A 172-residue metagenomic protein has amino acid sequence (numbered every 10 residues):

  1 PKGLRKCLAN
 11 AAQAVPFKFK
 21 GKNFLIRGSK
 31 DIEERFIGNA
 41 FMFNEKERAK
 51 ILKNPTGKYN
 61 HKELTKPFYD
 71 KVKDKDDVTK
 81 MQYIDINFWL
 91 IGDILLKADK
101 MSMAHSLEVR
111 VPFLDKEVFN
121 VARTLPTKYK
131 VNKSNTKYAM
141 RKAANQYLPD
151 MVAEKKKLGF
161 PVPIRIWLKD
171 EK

Functional and structural regions predicted by a protein language model:
P1-S106, I164: Glycine-rich active-site loop/lid subdomains used to bind and stabilize high-energy intermediates
D77, S106-V109, T127-N132: Active-site rim elements
D115: Short, conserved phosphate/pyrophosphate- and ester-handling motifs at nucleotide-, phospho-/glycolipid
F119-R123: Short, solvent-exposed hinge/capping segments at secondary-structure junctions
N132-Y138: Short, charged, surface-exposed loops that flank catalytic or proteolytic processing sites
L148-K172: PAPS-dependent sulfotransferase catalytic core
